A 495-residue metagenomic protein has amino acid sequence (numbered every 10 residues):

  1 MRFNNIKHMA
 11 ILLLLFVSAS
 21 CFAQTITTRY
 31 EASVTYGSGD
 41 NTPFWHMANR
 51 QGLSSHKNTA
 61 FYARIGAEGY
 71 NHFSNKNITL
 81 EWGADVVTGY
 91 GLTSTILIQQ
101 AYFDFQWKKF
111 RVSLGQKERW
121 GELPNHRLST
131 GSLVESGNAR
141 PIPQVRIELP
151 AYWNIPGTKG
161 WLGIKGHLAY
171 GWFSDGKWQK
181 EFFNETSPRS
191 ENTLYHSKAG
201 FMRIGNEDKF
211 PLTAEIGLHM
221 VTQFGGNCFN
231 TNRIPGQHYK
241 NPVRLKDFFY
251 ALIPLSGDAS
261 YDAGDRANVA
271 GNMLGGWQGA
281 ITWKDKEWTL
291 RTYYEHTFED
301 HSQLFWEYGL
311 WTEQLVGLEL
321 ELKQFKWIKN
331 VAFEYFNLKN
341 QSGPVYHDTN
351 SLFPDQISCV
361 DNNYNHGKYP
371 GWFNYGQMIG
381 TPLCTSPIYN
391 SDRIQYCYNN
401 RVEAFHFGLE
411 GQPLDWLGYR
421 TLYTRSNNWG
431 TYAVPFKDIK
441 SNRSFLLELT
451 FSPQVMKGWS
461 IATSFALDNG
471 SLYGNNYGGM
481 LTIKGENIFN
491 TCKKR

Functional and structural regions predicted by a protein language model:
M1-T27, F489-R495: Bacterial Sec-dependent N-terminal signal peptides
C21-R119, H126-S129, L133-E135, A139-Y152 (+2 more regions): Beta-barrel outer-membrane channel/assembly domains of diderm bacteria
Q24-T27, Y70-L80, Q106-F110, Y152-G166 (+6 more regions): Short loop/turn motifs that connect adjacent beta-strands in outer-membrane beta-barrel proteins
A32-D40, G69-N71, V86-Y90, W107-K109 (+12 more regions): Transmembrane beta-strands of outer-membrane beta-barrel pores
D40-M47, T93-I96, P124-G131, G176-E185 (+5 more regions): Outer-membrane beta-barrel translocator domains and adjoining extracellular loop/strand segments of Gram-negative
T42-A48, N77-G83, G121-G131, G171-W172 (+6 more regions): Flexible, solvent-exposed coil segments and beta strand-coil junctions, predominantly the extracellular/periplasmic
W120-I234: Internal, well-ordered domain-core segments that constitute the primary functional module of diverse proteins
D262-R495: Outer-membrane beta-barrel pore domains
